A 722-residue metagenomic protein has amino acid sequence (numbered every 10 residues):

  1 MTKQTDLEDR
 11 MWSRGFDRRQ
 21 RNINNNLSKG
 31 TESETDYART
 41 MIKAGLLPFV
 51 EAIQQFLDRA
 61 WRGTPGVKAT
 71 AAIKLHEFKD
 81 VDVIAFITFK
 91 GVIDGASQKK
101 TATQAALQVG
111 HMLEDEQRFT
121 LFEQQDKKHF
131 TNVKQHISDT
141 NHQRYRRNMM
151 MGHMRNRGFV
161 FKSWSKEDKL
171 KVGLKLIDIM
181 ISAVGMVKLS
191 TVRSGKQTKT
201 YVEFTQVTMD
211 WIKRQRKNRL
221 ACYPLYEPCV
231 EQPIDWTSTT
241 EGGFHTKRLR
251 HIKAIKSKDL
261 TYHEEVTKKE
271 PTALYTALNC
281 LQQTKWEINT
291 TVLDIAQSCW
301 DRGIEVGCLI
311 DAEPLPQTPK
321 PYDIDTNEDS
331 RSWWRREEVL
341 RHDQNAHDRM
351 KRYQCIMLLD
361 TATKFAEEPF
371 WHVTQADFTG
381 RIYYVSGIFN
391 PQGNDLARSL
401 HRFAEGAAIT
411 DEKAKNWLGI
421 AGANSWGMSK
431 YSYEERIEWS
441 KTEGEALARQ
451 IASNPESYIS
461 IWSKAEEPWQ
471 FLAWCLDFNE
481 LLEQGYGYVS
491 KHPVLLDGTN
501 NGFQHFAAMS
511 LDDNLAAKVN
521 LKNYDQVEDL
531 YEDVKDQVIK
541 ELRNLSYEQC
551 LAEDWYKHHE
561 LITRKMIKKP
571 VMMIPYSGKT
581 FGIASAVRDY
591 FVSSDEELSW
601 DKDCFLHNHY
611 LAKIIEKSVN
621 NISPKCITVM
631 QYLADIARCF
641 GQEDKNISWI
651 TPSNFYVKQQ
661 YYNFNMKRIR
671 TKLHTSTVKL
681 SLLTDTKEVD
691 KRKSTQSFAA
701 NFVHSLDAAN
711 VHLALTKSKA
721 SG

Functional and structural regions predicted by a protein language model:
M1-V571, P575-A708, L713, K717-S721: Non-catalytic nucleic-acid-binding interfaces of large nucleic-acid enzymes and RNP effectors
